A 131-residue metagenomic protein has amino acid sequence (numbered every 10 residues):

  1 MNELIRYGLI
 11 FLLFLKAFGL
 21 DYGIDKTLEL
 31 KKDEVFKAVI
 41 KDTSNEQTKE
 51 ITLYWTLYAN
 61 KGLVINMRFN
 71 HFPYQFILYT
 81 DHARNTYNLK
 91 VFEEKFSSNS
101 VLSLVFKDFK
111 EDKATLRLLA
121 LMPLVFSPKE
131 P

Functional and structural regions predicted by a protein language model:
M1-N2, L15, F106: Generic cytosolic/nucleocytoplasmic N-terminal low-complexity/intrinsically disordered segments
N2-I10: Sec-dependent signal peptide recognition, specifically the positively charged N-region followed immediately by
I10-G19: Hydrophobic h-region of N-terminal signal peptides that target proteins for export in Gram-negative bacteria
F18-P131: Surface-exposed, beta-sheet-biased, low-hydrophobicity segments with strongly acidic/polar composition
